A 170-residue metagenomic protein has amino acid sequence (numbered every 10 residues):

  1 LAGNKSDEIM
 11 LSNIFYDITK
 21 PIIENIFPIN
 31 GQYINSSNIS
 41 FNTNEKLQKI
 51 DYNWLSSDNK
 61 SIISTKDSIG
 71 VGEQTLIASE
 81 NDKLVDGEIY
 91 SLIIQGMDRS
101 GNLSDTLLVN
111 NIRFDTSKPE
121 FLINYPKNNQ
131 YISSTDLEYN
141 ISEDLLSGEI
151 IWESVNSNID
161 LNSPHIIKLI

Functional and structural regions predicted by a protein language model:
L1, I94-G96: Conserved structural position at the C-terminal beta-strand of extracellular beta-sandwich adhesion modules
K5-S6, L103-T106: A structural signal for beta-strand boundary/capping segments at domain termini and interdomain linkers
D7-E24, D98, V109-E120: Flexible, low-complexity linkers/stalks enriched in Thr/Pro that connect modular domains
N30-N35, K127-S133: Short, solvent-exposed loop/linker segments at the N-terminal edge of repeated beta-sheet extracellular domains
T43-K49, I141-S147: Short proline/glycine-enriched turn/loop motifs at strand-loop junctions of beta-rich domains
Y52-S56, I150-S154: Conserved aromatic beta-strand anchor motif in extracellular beta-sandwich/beta-rich domains
D58-D67, N156-I167: Surface-exposed loop/edge segments in extracytoplasmic proteins
G70, E80-I89, I170: Surface-exposed, short loops/turns at beta-strand junctions within beta-sandwich domains
